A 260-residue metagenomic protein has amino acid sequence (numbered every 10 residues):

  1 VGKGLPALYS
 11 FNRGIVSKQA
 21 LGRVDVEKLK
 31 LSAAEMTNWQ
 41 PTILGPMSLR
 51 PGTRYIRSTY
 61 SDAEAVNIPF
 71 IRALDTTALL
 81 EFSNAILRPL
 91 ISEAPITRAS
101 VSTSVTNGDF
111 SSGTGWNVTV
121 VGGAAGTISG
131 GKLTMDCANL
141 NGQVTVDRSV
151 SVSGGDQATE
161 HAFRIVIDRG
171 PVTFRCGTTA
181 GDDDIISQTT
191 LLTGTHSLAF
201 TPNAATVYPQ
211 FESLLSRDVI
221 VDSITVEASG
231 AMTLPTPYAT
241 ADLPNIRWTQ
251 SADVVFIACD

Functional and structural regions predicted by a protein language model:
V1-A99: N-terminal beta-propeller domains
Y60-A63, D75-D260: Polar, enzyme-active/binding microenvironments
